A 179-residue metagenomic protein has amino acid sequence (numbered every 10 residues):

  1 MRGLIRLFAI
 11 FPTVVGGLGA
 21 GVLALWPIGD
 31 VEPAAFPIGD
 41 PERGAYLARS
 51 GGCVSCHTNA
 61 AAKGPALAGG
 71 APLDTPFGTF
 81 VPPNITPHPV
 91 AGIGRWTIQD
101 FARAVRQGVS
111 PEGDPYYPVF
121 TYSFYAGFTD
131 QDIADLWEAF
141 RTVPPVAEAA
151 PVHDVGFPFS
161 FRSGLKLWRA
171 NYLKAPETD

Functional and structural regions predicted by a protein language model:
M1-D30: N-terminal type II signal-anchor transmembrane helix that functions as the membrane-insertion/stop-transfer segment
G17-L23, T97-P111, F124-A150: C-terminal capping alpha-helices of c-type cytochrome domains
P27-R49, S163-D179: Electrostatic cytochrome c docking/interface patches
I38-E42, L47, A60-I98, Y116-D130 (+1 more regions): Gly/Gly-Pro-rich "capping" loops immediately C-terminal to redox-active cysteine motifs in periplasmic/lumenal
P41, G113, T121, E138 (+2 more regions): Interaction-mediating elements
G44, S50-A60, F101, L136: The canonical Cys-X-X-Cys-His
S55, G64, V90-I93, P111-E112 (+1 more regions): Short loop/beta submotifs within extracellular cysteine-rich repeat domains
P144-P145, D154, R162-L165: Extended interaction regions within the primary functional domain
